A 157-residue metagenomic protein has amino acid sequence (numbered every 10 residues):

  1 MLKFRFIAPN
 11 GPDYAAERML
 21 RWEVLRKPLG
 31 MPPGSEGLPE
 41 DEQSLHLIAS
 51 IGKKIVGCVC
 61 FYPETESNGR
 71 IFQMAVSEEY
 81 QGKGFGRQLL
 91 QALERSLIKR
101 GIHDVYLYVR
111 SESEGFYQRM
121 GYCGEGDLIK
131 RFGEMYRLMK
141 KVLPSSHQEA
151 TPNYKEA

Functional and structural regions predicted by a protein language model:
M1-Q88, A92-S96, R100-A157: Anionic, Ser/Thr-rich low-complexity intrinsically disordered regions
